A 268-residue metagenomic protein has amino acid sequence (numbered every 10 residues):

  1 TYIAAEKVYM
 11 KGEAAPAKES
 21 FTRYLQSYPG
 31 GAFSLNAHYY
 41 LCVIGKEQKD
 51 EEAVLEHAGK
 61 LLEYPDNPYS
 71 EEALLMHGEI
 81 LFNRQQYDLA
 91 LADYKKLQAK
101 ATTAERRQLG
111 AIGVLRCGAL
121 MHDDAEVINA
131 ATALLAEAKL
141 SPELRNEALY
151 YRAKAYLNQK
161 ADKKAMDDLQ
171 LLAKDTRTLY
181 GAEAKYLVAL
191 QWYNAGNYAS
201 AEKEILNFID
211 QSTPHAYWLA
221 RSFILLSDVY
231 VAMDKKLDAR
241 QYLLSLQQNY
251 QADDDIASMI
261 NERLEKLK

Functional and structural regions predicted by a protein language model:
T1-K268: Acidic, polar-rich low-complexity tracts and alpha-helical solenoid repeat scaffolds
